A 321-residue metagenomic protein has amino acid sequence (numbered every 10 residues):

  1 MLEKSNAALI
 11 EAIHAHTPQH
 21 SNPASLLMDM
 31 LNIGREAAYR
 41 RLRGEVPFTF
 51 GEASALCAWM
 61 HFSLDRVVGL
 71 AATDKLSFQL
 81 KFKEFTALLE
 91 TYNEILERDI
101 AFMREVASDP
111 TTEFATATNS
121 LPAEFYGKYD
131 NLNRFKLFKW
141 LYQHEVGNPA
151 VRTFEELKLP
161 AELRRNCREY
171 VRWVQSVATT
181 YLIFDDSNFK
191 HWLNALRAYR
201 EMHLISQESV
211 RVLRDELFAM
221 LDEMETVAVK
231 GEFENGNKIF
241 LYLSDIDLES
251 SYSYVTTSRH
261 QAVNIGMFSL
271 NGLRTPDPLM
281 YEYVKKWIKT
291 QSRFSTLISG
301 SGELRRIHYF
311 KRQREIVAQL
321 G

Functional and structural regions predicted by a protein language model:
M1-Q79: Basic, Lys/Arg-rich alpha-helical nucleic-acid-recognition elements, primarily the DNA-binding modules of transcription
M1-S5, G34-Y39, T112-A115, Y126-F138 (+1 more regions): Charged, low-complexity, helix/coiled-coil-prone segments
E3, T17, N93, Q207-R214: Generic detection of long, well-ordered alpha-helical segments
A8, A12, L26, A37 (+6 more regions): Exposed alpha-helical structural elements
H16, H20, M103-V106, P110 (+1 more regions): Short secondary-structure junctions and interdomain/linker hinges
T73-P149: Helix-turn-helix/homeodomain-like alpha-helical modules used for DNA recognition and transcription-factor dimerization
K136-R312: Hydrophobic protein-protein interaction segments
L320-G321: Long, charge-rich alpha-helical interaction segments
